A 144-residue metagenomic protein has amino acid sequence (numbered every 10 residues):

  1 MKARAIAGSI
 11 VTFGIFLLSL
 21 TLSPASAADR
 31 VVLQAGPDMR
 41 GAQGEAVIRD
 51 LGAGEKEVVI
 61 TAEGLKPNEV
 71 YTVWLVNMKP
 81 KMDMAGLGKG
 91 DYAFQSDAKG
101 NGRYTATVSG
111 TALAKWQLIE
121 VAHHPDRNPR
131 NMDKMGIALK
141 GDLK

Functional and structural regions predicted by a protein language model:
M1-T12: Bacterial N-terminal signal peptides that target proteins for export
I10, S19, N77-P80: A generic structural signal for solvent-exposed, polar alpha-helical segments
F13-F16, F94: Phenylalanine-focused residue identity feature
I15-P24: C-terminal segment of classical bacterial N-terminal signal peptides
P24-K144: N-terminal targeting/export leaders
